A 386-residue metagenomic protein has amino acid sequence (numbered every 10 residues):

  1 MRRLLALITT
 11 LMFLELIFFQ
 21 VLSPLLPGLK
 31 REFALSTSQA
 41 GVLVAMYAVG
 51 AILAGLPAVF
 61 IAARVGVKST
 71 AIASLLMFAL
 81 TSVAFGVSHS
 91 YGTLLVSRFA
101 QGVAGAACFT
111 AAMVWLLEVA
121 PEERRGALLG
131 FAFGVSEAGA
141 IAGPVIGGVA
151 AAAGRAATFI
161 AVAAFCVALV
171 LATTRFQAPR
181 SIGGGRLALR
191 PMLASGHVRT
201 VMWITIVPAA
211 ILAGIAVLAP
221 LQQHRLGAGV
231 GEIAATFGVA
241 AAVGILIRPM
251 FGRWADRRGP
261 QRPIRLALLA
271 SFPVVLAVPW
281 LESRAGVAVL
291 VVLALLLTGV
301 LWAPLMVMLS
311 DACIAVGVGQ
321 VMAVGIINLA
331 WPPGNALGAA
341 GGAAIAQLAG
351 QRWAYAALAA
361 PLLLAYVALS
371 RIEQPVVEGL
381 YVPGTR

Functional and structural regions predicted by a protein language model:
A34, G66, V87-T93, L281-E282: Helix-breaking motifs and short loop linkers at transmembrane-helix boundaries and internal kinks in secondary membrane
L53-H89, A255-R258: Conserved MFS/SLC helix-loop-helix module at the cytosolic interface between two early adjacent transmembrane helices
T81, G92-A100, A285-A294: Paired small-residue
S97-S136: Cytoplasmic helix-loop-helix junction between adjacent transmembrane helices in 12-TM secondary transporters
A107-A120, L301-A315: Intracellular juxtamembrane helix-capping segments at the cytosolic ends of symmetry-related transmembrane helices
F131-T174: Helix-loop-helix hairpin linking two adjacent transmembrane segments in secondary transporters
A163-I182, A368-E373: C-terminal membrane-cytosol helix-exit motif in multi-pass small-molecule transporters
V318-L348: A late C-terminal transmembrane helix in Major Facilitator Superfamily
